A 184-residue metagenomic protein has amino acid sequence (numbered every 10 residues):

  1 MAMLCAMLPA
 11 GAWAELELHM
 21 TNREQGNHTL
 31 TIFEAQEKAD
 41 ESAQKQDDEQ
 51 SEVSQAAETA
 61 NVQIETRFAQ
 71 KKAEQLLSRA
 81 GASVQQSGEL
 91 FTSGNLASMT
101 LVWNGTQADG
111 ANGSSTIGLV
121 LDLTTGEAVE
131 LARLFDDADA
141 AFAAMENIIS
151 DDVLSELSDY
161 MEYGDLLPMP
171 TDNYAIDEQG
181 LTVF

Functional and structural regions predicted by a protein language model:
M1-A14: Sec-dependent N-terminal signal peptides of Gram-positive bacterial secreted proteins and lipoproteins
W13-F184: Compositionally biased intrinsically disordered regions enriched in Thr/Gly
